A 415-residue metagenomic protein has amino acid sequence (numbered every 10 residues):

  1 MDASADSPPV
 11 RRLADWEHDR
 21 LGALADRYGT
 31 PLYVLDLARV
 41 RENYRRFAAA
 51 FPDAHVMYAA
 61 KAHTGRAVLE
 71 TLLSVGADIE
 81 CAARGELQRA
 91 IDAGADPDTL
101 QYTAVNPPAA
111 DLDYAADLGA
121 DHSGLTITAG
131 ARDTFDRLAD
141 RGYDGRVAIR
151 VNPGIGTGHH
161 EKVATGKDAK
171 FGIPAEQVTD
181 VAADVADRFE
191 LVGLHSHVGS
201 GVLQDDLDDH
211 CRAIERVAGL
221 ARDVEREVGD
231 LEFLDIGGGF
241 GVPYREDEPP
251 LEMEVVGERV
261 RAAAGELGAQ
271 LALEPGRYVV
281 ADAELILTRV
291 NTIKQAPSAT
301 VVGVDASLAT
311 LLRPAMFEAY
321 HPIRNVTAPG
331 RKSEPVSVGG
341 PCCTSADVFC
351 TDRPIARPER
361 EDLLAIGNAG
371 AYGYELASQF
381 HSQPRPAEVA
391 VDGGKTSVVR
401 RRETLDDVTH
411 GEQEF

Functional and structural regions predicted by a protein language model:
M1-A129, Y143-D144, K395, E403-D406 (+1 more regions): A charged N-terminal "starter" segment
D2-A5, Y143, P153-T292: Active-site loop/helix belt of alpha/beta enzymes
V40, K61, L72, A83 (+8 more regions): Conserved, mostly hydrophobic/aromatic
E42, R46-A49, A67, T71-S74 (+7 more regions): Alpha-helical scaffolding segments of alpha/beta enzyme cores, especially the outer helices of TIM-barrel or partial
H55-M57, D78, P97-Q101, G124-T126 (+7 more regions): Structural preference for beta-strand elements that scaffold enzyme active sites
Y58-A62, C81, A104, A129-A131 (+7 more regions): A cross-domain feature marking catalytic cores of carbohydrate-active enzymes and several ubiquitous metabolic/repair
D133-R146: Active-site-adjacent beta->alpha loops and helix N-cap segments on the catalytic face of soluble alpha/beta enzymes
A269-F415: Charged (often Lys/Glu-rich) extended helix/loop segments that serve as interaction or gating elements
